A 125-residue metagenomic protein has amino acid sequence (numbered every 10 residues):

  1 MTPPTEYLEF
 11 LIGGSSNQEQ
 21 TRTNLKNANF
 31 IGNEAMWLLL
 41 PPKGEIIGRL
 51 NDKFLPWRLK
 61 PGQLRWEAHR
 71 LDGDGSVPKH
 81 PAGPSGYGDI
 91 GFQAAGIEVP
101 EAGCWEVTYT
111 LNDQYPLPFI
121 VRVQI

Functional and structural regions predicted by a protein language model:
M1-P100, C104-I125: Contiguous segments within soluble domain cores/interaction surfaces
